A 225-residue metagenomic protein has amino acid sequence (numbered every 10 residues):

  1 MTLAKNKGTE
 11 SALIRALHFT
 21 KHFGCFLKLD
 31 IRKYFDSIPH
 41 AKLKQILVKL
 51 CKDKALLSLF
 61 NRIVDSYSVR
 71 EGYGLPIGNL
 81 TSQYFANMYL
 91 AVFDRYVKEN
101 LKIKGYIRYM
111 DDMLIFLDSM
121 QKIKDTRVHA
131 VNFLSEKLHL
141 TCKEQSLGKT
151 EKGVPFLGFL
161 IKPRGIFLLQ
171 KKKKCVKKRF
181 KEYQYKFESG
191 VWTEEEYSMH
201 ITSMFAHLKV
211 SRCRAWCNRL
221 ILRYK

Functional and structural regions predicted by a protein language model:
M1: Electropositive, glycine- and tryptophan-enriched low-complexity nucleic-acid-binding patches
A4-M110, L114-A130, G148-K149, I201 (+1 more regions): Conserved polymerase palm-domain catalytic core
L50, K54, K137, P163: Phosphate/oxyanion-binding loops and surfaces in catalytic or ligand/nucleic-acid-binding neighborhoods
S66, Q121-D125, L140-K225: Right-hand nucleic-acid polymerase module
E99, E136, P155: Short polybasic/polar patches that bind polyanions
V131-H139: A common structural junction motif
